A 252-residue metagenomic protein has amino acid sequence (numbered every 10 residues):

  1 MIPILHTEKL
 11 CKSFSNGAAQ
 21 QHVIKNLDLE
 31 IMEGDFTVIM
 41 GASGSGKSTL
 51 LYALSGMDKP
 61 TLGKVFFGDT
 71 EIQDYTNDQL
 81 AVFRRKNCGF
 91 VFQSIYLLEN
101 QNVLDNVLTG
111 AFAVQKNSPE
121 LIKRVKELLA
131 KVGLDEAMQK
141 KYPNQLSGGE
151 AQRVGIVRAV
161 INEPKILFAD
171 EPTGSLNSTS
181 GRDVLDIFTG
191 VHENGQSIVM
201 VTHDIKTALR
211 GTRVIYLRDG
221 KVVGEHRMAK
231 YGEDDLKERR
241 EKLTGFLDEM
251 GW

Functional and structural regions predicted by a protein language model:
S55: Helix-to-loop junction immediately C-terminal to a conserved catalytic motif
G63-E71: Conserved ABC transporter NBD signature motif
T70-E71, P119-A137: Conserved ABC ATPase "signature" region
Y142-L146, E150-Q152: Conserved ABC ATPase signature
E163: Conserved catalytic motifs of ABC-family nucleotide-binding domains
L167-D170: Catalytic Walker B motif of ABC-type/P-loop ATPase nucleotide-binding domains
K221-F246: Conserved beta-strand-loop-alpha-helix hinge in the C-terminal portion of ABC ATPase nucleotide-binding domains
